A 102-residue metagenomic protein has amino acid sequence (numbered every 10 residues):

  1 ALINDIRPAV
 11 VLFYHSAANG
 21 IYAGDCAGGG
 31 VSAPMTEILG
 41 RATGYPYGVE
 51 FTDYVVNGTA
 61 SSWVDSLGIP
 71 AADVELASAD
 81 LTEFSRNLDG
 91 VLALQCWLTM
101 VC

Functional and structural regions predicted by a protein language model:
A1-C102: Structured catalytic-domain cores with a bias toward divalent-metal coordination
